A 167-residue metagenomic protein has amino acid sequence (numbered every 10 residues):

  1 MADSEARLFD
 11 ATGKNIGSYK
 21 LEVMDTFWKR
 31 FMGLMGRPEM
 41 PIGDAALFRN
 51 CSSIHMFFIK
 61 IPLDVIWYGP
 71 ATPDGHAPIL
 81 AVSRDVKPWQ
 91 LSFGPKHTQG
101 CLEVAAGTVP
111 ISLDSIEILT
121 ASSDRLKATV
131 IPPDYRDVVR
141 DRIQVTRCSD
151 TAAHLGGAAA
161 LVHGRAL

Functional and structural regions predicted by a protein language model:
M1-L167: Compact, glycine-rich, soluble single-domain proteins
